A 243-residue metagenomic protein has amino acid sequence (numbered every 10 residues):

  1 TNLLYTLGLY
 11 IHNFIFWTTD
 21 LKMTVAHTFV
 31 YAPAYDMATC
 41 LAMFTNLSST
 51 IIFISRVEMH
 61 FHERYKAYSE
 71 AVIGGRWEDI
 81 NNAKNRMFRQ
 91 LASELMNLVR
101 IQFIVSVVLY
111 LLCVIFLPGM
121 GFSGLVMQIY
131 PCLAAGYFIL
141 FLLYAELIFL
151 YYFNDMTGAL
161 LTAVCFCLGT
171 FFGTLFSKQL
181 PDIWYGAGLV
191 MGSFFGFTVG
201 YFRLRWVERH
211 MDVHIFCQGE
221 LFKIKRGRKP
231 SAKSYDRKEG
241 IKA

Functional and structural regions predicted by a protein language model:
T1-E58: Transmembrane helical elements of multi-pass membrane transporters/channels
N2-T19, N97-M120, L189-G192: Alpha-helical transmembrane segments and their membrane-interface junctions in multi-pass membrane proteins
F14, I51, V107-I115, L175 (+1 more regions): Membrane-embedded alpha-helical segments of multi-pass transporters/permeases
F16, F53-A67, F149-L161, R203-H214: Juxtamembrane/interface segments at transmembrane-helix termini
K22-P33, P118-V126, F153, G158-L161 (+1 more regions): Extracellular/periplasmic helix-loop-helix junctions in multi-pass membrane proteins
D36-F116: Specific pore-lining/lateral-gate transmembrane helices of multi-pass inner-membrane transport and insertion machines
S106-L109, Q128-F153, A159-T170, Y185-G200: Short runs within selected transmembrane alpha-helices of multi-pass transporters and secretion channels
T174-Q179, A187, G192-K242: C-terminal transmembrane helix end/exit motif
